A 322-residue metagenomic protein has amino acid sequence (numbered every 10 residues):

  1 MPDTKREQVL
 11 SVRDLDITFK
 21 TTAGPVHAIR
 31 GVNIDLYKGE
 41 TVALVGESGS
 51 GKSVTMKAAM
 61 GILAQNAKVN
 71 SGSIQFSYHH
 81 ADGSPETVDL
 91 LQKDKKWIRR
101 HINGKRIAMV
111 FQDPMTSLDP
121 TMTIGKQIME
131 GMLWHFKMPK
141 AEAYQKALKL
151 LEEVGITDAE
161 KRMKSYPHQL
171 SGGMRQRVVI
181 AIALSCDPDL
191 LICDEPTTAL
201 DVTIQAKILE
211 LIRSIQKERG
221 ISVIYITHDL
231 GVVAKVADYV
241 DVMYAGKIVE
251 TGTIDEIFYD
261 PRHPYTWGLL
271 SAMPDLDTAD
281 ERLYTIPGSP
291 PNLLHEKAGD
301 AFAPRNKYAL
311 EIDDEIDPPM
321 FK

Functional and structural regions predicted by a protein language model:
K5-Q8, G83-T87, T157-E160, T253-K322: Short catalytic/signature loops enriched in Gly
V45-E47: The feature captures the beta-strand-to-loop junction immediately N-terminal to the Walker
G61, I192, P196, L200-R282: P-loop NTP-binding/switch modules centered on Walker-like glycine-rich loops
S73-H101, P139, I257: ABC ATPase NBD Q-loop/coupling interface
Q75, A141-K161, R213, L270: Conserved ABC ATPase "signature" region
S185-D189: A short, proline-enriched helix->beta-strand linker immediately N-terminal to the Walker B motif in ABC-type P-loop
